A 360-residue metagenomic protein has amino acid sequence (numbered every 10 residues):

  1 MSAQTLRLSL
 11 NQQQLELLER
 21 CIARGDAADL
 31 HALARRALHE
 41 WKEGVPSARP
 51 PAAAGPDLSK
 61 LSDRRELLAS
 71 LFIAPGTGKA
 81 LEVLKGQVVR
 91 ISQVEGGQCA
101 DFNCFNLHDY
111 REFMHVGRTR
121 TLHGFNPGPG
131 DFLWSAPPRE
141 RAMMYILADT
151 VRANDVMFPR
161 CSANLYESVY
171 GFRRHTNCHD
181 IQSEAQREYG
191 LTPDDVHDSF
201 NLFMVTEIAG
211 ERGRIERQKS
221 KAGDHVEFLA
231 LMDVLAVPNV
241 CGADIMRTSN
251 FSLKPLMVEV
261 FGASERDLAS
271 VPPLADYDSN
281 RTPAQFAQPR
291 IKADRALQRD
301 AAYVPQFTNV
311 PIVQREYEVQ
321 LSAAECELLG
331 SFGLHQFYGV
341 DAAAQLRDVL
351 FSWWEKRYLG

Functional and structural regions predicted by a protein language model:
M1-Q12, I22, V304-L334: Short Lys/Arg-rich basic patches
S2-R24, R36-L58: Accessory recognition modules or surfaces
A3, A28-R49, L328-G360: Short, basic amphipathic alpha-helical segments that act as recognition/interaction helices in nucleic-acid-binding
L8-L10, A34, V89, A236 (+4 more regions): Hydrophobic beta-strand residues in large extracellular and virion-surface proteins
E19, D101-N103, D341: Intrinsically disordered, low-complexity regions enriched in proline, serine, glycine and charged residues
A23, G96, L107, L334-H335: Residue-level signature for short turns and capping positions that connect secondary-structure elements
R49-N309: Acidic, Ser/Thr/Pro
